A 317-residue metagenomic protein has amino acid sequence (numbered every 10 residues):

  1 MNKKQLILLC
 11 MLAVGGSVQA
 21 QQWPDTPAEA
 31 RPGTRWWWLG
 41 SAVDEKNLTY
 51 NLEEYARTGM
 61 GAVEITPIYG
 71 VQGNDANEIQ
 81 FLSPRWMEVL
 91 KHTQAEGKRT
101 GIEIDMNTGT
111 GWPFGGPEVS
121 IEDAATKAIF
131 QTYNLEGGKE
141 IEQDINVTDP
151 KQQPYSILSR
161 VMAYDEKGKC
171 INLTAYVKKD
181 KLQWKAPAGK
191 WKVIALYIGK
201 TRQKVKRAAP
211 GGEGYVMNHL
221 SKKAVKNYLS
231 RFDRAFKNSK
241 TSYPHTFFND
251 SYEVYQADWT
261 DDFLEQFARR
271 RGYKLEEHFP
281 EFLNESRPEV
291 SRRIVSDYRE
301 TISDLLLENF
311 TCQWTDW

Functional and structural regions predicted by a protein language model:
M1-Q21: Bacterial Sec-dependent N-terminal signal peptides
Q21-T26, R31, V43, N47-T49 (+4 more regions): Mature extracytoplasmic enzyme cores
L39, T66, D250: Conserved residues at the C-terminal ends of beta-strands
T66-I79: Glycine-rich, proline-tolerant flexible connector loops at the mouths of alpha/beta enzymes
